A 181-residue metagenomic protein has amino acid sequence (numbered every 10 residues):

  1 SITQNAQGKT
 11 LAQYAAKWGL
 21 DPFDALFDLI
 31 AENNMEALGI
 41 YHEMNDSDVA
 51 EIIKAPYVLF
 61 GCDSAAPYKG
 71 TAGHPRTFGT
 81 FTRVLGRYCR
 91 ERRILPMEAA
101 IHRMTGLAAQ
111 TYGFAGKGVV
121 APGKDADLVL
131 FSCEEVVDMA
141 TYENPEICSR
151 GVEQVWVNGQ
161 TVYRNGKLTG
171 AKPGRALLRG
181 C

Functional and structural regions predicted by a protein language model:
S1-R93: Active-site neighborhoods of metal-dependent hydrolases
A16, A31-N34, Y57, G86-R93 (+6 more regions): Hydrophobic alpha-helix feature that most strongly marks membrane-spanning transmembrane helices and their immediate
A37-E43, S47-V49, P96-I101, A109-P145: Acidic, glycine-enriched loop/beta-strand segments at the rims of small-molecule binding/catalytic pockets
E51-Y57, C62-A65, T80, V129-R175: C-terminal cap of metal-dependent C-N hydrolases
R175-C181: Short amphipathic alpha-helical segments
